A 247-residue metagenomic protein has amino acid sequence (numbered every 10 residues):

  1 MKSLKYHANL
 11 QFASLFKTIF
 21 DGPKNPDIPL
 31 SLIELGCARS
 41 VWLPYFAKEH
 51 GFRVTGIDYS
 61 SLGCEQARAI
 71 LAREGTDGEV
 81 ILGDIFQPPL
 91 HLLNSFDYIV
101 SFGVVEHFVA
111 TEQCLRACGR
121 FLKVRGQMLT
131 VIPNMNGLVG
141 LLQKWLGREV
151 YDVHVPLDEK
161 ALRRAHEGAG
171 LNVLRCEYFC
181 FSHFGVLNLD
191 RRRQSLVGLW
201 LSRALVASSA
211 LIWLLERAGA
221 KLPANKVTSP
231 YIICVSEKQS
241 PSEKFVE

Functional and structural regions predicted by a protein language model:
M1-N94, Y98, F102, L115 (+2 more regions): Conserved N-terminal segment of class I S-adenosyl-L-methionine
A47, V109, K123: Short conserved AdoMet
G103-H107: A short His-aromatic
E112-V124: A short glycine-rich, Lys/Arg-flanked "PGG" loop and its adjoining helix->strand segment in the class I
V131-V153, R164: Short, glycine-/aromatic-enriched active-site segment of Class I SAM-dependent methyltransferases
Q143, R175-E247: A C-terminal cap/extension of S-adenosyl-L-methionine-dependent methyltransferases that defines the acceptor-substrate
H154-G170: Short alpha-helix
